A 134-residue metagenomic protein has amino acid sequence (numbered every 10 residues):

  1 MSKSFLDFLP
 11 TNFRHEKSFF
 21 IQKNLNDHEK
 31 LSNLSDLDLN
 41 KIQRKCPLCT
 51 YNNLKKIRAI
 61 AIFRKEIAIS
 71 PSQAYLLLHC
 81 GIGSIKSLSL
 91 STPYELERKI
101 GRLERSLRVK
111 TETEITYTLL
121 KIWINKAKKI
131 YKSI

Functional and structural regions predicted by a protein language model:
M1-I134: C-terminal extensions
